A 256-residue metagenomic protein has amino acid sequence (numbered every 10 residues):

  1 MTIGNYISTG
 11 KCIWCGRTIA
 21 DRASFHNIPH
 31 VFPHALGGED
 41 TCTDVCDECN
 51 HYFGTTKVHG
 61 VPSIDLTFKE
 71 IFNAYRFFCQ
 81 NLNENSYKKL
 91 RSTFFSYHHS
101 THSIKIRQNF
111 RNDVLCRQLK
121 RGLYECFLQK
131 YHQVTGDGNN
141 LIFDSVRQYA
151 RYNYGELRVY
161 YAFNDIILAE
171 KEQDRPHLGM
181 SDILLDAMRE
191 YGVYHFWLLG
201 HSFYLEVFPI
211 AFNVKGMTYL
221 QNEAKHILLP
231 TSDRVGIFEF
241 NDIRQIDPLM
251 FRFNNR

Functional and structural regions predicted by a protein language model:
M1-K11, I19, A23, G37-R256: Alpha-helical structural context detector biased toward long hydrophobic helices
G16: Short, Gly/Pro- and small/polar-rich lid/capping loops
I28-H30: Histidine-centered catalytic micro-motifs used for acid/base chemistry in nuclease and nucleotide-processing active
